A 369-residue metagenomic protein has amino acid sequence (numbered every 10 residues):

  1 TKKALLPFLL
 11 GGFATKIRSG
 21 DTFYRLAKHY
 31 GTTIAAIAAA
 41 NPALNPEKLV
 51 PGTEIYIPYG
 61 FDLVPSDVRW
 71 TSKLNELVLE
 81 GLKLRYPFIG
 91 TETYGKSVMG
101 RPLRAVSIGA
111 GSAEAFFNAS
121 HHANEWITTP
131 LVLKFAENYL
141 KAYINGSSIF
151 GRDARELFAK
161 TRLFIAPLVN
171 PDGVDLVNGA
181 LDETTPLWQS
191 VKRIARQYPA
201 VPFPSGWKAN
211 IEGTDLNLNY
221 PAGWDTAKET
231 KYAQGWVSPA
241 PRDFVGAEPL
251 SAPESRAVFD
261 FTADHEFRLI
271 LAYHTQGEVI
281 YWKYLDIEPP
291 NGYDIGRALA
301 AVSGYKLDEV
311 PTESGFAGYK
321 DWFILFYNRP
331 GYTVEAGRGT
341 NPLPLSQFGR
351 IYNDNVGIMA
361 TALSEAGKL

Functional and structural regions predicted by a protein language model:
L5-T33, T53-I55, Y59-D62: Primarily a LysM-type cell-wall glycan-binding module
A36, P58-M99: Short glycine- and acidic-rich boundary segments immediately preceding or forming the N-terminal edge of structured
A40, P58, T93-K96, I108 (+8 more regions): Active-site-proximal beta-strand/loop segments in catalytic clefts of secreted hydrolases
P87-G90, R101-L103, G111-E114, A159-F164 (+3 more regions): Loop/turn elements at helix/coil->beta-strand transitions in domains of secreted/extracellular proteins
G100-L103, F150-R152, S314-D321: Alpha-helical scaffolding within the catalytic cores of extracellular/periplasmic polymer-degrading hydrolases
S112-A113, W126-Y281, P289, L343: Active-site/substrate-binding loop(s) of hydrolase catalytic cores
V258, D264, L269-A272, G277-P290 (+1 more regions): Active-site-adjacent mobile loop/cap segments within catalytic or ligand-binding domains
